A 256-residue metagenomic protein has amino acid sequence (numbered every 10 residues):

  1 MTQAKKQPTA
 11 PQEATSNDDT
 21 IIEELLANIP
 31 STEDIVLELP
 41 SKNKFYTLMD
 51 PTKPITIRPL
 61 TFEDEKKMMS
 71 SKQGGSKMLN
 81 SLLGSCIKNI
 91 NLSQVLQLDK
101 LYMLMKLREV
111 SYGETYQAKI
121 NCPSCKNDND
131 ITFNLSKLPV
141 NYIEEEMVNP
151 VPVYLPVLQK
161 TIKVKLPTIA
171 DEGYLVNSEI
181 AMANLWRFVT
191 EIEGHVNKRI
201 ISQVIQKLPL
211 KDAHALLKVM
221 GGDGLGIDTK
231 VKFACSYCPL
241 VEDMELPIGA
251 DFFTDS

Functional and structural regions predicted by a protein language model:
M1-S256: Long C-terminal interaction/binding lobes of large macromolecular proteins
